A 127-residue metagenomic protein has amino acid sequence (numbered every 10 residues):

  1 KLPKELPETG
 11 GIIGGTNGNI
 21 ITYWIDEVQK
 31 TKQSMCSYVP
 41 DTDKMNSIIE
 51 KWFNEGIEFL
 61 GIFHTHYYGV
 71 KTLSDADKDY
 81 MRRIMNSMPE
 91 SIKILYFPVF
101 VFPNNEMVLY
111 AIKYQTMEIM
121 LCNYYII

Functional and structural regions predicted by a protein language model:
K1-L60, Y67-I127: Conserved beta-strand-loop surface patch within small alpha/beta domains used for substrate/adaptor or ligand engagement
